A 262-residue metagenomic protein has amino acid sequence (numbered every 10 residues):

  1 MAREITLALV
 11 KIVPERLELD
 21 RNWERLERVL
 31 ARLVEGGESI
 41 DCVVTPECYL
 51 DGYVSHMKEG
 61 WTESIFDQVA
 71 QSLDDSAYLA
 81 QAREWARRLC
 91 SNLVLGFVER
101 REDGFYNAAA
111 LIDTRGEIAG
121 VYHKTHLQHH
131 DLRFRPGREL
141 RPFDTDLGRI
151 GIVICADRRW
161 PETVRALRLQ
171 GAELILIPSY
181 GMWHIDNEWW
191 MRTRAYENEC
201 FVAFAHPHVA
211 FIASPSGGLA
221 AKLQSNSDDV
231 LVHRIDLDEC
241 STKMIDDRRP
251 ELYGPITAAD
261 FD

Functional and structural regions predicted by a protein language model:
M1-A8, P142-G151, L174: Beta-strand-turn-beta hairpins that frame and shape the catalytic cleft of phosphate-ester-processing enzymes
M1-C42, L176: N-terminal active-site segment of His-dependent metallophosphoesterases
T6, E38-S39, C90, R149 (+1 more regions): Short loop/turn motifs at secondary-structure junctions
A8, A110-I112, F211, L231-H233: Conserved hydrophobic/aromatic positions in well-ordered beta-strands
E27-R115, H184-R192, Y196-E197: Cys-nucleophile CN-hydrolase/nitrilase-fold catalytic domain and related Cys-dependent amidase chemistry that acts on
Q71-N92, R158-L231: CN hydrolase (nitrilase-like) catalytic-core segments centered on the catalytic cysteine and neighboring Lys/Glu
R100-Q170, S179, N187-W189, T193 (+3 more regions): Active-site catalytic loop in hydrolytic enzyme cores
L231-R234, C240-D262: Short, basic/aromatic-enriched C-terminal tail that caps enzymatic domains
